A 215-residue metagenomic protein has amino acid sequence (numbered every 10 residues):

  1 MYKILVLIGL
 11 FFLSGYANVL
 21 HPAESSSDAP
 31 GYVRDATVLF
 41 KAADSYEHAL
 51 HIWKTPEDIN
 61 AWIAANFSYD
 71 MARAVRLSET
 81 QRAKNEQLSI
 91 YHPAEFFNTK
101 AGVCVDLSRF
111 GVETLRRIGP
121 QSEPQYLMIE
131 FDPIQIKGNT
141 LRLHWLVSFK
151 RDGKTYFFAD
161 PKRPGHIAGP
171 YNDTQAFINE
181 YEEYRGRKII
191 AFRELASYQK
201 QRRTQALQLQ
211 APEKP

Functional and structural regions predicted by a protein language model:
I4-L13: Sec-dependent N-terminal signal peptides
E24-T99: Secondary-structure boundary elements
I59, K100-L115: Active-site nucleophilic cysteine motif
R109-E183: Hydrophobic/aromatic-rich core segments of domains that either
Y184-P215: Low-complexity, Gly/Ser/Thr/Pro-rich intrinsically disordered linker/tail segments
